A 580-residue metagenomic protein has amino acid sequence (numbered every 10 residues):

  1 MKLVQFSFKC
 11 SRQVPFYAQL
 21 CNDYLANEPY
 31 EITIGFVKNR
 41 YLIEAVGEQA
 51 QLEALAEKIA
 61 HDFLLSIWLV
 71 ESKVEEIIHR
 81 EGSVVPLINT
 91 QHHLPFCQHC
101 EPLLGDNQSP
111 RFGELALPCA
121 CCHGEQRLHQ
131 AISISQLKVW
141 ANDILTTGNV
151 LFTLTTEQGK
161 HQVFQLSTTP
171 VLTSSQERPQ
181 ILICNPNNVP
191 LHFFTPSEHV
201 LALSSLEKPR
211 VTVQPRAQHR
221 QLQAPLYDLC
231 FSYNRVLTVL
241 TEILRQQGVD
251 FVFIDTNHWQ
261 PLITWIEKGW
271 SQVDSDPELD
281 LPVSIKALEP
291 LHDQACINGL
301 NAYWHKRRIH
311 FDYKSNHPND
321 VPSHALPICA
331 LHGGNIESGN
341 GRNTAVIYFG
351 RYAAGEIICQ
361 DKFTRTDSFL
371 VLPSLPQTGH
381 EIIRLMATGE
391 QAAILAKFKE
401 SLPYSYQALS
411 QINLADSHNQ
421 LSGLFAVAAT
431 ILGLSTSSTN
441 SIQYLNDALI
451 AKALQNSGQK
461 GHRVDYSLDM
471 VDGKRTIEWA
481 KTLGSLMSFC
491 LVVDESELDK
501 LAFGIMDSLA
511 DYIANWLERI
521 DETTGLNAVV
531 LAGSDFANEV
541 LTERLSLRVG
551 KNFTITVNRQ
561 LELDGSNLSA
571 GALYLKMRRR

Functional and structural regions predicted by a protein language model:
M1-R580: Acidic, glycine-enriched active-site microenvironments
